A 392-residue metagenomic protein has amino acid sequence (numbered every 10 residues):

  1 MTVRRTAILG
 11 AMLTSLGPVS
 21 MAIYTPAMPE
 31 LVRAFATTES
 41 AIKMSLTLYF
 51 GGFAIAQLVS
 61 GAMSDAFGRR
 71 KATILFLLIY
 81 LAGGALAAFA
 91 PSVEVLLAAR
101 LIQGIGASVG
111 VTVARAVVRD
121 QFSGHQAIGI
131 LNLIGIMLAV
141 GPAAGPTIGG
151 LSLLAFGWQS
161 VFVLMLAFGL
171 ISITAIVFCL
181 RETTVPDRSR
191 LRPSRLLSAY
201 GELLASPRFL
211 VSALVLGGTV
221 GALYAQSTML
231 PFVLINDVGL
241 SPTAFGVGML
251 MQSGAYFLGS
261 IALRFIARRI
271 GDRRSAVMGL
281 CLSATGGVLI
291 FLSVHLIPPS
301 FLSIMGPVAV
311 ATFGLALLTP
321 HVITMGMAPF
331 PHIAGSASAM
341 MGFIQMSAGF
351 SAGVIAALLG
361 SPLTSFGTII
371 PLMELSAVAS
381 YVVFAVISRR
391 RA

Functional and structural regions predicted by a protein language model:
A36, G68, F89-V95, G106 (+1 more regions): Helix-breaking motifs and short loop linkers at transmembrane-helix boundaries and internal kinks in secondary membrane
I55-E94: Conserved MFS/SLC helix-loop-helix module at the cytosolic interface between two early adjacent transmembrane helices
K71-A85, S275-I290: Structural signature of the two symmetry-related core transmembrane helices
I79, G83-L86, E94-I102, L302-V308: Paired small-residue
V95, N132-F178: Helix-loop-helix hairpin linking two adjacent transmembrane segments in secondary transporters
A99-L138: Cytoplasmic helix-loop-helix junction between adjacent transmembrane helices in 12-TM secondary transporters
E182-S212: Juxtamembrane intracellular "pre-TM" segments in multi-pass secondary transporters
M325-S361, I370: A late C-terminal transmembrane helix in Major Facilitator Superfamily
